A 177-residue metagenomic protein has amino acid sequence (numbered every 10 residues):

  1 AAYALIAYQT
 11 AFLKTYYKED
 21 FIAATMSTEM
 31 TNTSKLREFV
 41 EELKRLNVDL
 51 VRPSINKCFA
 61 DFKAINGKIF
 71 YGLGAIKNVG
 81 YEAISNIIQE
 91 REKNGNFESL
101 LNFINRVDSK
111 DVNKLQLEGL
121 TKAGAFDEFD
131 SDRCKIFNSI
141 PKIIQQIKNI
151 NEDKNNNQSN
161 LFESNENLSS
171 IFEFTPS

Functional and structural regions predicted by a protein language model:
A1-S177: Noncatalytic, beta-rich nucleic-acid-contacting surfaces in large DNA/RNA-processing enzymes
